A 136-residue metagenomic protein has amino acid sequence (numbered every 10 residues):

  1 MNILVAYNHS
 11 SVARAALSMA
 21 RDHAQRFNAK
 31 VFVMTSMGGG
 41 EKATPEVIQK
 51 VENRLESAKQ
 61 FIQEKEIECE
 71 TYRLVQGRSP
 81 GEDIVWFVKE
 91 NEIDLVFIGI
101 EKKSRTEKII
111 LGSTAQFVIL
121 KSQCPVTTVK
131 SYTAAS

Functional and structural regions predicted by a protein language model:
M1-A15, K121-S136: Intrinsically disordered or low-complexity boundary/linker segments at protein termini and domain junctions
M1-E46, F61, K65, C69: Small/aliphatic-rich secondary-structure junction motif
D22-Q25, K89-E90, L120: Solvent-exposed polar/charged
K50-R54, W86, I110-A115: Charged helix-capping and loop-helix junction motifs
E64-V96, A135-S136: Structural beta-alpha unit
I98-L120, A134-S136: Glycine-rich, Arg-bearing micro-motifs that act as flexible, cationic patches
